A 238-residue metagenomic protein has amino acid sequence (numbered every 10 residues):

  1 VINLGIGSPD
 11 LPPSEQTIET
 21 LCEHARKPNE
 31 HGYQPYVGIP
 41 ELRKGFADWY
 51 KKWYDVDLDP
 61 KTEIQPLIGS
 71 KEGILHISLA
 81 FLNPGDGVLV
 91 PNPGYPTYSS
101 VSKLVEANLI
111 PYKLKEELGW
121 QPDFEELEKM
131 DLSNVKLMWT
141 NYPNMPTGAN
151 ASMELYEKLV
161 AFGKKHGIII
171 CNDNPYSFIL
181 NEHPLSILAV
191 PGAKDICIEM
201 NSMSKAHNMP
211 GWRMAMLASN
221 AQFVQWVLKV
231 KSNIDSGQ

Functional and structural regions predicted by a protein language model:
V1-G69, H76: N-terminal small-domain helix-loop-helix segment of the aminotransferase-like
G7-P9, P143, P175, M203: Active-site beta-loop-alpha junctions enriched in small/polar residues
D57-I64, P84-G87, N134, K194-C197: Short acidic capping loops at alpha-helix termini that bridge into adjacent secondary structure
A80-S102: Conserved PLP-anchoring active-site segment centered on the Schiff-base-forming lysine
D86, A107, K165-I169, A193-D195: A short helix->loop->beta-strand "cap" motif at the edges of active sites that frequently abuts
I110, L114-E182: Active-site phosphate-binding strand-loop segment of PLP-dependent enzymes
G192-Q238: Conserved core segment of the aminotransferase class I/II
